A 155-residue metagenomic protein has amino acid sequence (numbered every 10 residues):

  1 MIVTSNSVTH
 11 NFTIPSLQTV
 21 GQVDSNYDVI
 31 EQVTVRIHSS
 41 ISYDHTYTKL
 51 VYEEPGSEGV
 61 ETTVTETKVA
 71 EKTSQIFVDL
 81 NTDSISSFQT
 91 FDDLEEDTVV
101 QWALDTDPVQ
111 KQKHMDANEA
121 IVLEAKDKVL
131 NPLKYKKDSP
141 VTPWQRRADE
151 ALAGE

Functional and structural regions predicted by a protein language model:
M1-E66: Short, charged/polar N-terminal "headpieces" of proteins
D44-L104: Acidic, aromatic-enriched beta-alpha/helix-loop junctions
T82-E155: Acidic, low-complexity intrinsically disordered segments
